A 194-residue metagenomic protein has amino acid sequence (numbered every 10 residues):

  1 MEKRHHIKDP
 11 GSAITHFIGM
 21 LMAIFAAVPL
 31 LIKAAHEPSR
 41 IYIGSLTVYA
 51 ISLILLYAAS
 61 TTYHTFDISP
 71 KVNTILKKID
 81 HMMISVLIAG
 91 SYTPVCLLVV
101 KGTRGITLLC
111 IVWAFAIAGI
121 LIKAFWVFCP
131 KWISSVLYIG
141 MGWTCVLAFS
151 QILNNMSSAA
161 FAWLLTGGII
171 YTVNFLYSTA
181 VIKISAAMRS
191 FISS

Functional and structural regions predicted by a protein language model:
M1-S194: Multi-pass alpha-helical transmembrane bundles in non-GPCR membrane proteins that perform intramembrane catalysis
